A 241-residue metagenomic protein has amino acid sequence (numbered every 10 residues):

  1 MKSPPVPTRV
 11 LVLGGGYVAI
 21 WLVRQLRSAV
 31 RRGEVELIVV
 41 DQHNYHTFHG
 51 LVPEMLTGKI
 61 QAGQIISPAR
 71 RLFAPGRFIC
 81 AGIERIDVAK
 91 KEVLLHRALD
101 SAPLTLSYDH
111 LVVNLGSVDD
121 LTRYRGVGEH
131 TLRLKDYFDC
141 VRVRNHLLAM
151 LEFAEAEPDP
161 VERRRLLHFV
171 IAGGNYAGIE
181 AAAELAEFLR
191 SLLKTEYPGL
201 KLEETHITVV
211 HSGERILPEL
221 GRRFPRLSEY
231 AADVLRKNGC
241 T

Functional and structural regions predicted by a protein language model:
M1-P7, R77-V170, F188: FAD-binding core/adjacent interface of flavoenzyme oxidoreductases
K2-A81, R85, F169-V170, Y176-R222: Beta1-alpha1 glycine-rich phosphate/pyrophosphate-binding loop at the start of Rossmann-like nucleotide-binding domains
V10-L13, Y17, D120-R125, K237: Localized chelating/binding microdomains that coordinate divalent metal ions or stabilize phosphate-bearing
V35, G76-R77, T131, G239-T241: Short, conserved active-site loop motifs that form the nucleotide-linked donor/cofactor pocket
A149-E152, E187-K194, R236, C240: Generic secondary-structure signature for well-ordered alpha-helical cores
P225-T241: Acidic, glycine-rich loop-and-beta core segments that form the ion-binding/anion-interacting portion of active sites
